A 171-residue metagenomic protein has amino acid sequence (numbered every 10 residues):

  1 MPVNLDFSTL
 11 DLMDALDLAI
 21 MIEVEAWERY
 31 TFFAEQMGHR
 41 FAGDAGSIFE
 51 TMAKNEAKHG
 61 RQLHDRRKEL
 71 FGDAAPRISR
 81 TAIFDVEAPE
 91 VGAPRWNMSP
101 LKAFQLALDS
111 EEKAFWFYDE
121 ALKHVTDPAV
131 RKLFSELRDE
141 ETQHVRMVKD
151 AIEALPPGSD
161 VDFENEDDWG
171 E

Functional and structural regions predicted by a protein language model:
M1-E171: Non-heme di-metal
